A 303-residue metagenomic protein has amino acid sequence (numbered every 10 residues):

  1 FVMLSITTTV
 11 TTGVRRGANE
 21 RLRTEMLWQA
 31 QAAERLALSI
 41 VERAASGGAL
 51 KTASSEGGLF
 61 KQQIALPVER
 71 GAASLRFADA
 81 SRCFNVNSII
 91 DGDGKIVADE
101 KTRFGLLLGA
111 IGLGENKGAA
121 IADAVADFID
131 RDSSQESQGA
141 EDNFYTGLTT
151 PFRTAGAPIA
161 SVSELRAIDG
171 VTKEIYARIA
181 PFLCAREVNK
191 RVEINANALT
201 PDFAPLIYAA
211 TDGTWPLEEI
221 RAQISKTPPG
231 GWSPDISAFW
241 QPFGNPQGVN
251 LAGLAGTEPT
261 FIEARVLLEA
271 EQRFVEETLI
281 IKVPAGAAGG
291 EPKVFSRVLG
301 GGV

Functional and structural regions predicted by a protein language model:
F1-V303: Compositionally biased linear targeting/interaction segments
